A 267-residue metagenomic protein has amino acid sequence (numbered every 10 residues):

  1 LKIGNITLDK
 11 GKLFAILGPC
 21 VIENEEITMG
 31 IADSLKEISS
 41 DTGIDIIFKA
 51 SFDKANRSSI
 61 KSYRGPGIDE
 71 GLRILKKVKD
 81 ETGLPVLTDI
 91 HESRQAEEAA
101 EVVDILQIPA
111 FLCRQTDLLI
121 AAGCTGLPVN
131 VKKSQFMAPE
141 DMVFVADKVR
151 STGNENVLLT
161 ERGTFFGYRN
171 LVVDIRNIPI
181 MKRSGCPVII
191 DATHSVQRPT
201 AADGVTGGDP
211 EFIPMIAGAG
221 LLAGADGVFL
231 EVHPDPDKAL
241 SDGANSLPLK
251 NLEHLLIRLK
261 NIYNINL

Functional and structural regions predicted by a protein language model:
L1-I16, R73, N264-L267: N-terminal amphipathic alpha-helix/helix-capping segment at the start of soluble metabolic enzymes
K12-I16, D45-K49, P85-L87, D104-I105 (+4 more regions): Structural preference for beta-strand elements that scaffold enzyme active sites
P19-T28, I46-I68, H233-G243: Glycine-rich, proline-tolerant flexible connector loops at the mouths of alpha/beta enzymes
T28-A32, K36, A96, E101-F111 (+2 more regions): A short alpha/beta connector and helix-capping loop motif
S34-E37, D41-T42, K61-L87, A122-P128 (+3 more regions): Alpha-helix-loop-beta-strand connector modules within alpha/beta enzyme cores
K61-D69, I105-L112, Y168-V172, V196-L221 (+2 more regions): Active-site-adjacent loop and "lid" segments of alpha/beta metabolic enzymes
P66-G67, E81-Q95, D104-D117, P128-P139 (+1 more regions): Catalytic beta/alpha-barrel core
T125-G126, N130-V232: Catalytic alpha/beta core domains of metabolic enzymes, predominantly
